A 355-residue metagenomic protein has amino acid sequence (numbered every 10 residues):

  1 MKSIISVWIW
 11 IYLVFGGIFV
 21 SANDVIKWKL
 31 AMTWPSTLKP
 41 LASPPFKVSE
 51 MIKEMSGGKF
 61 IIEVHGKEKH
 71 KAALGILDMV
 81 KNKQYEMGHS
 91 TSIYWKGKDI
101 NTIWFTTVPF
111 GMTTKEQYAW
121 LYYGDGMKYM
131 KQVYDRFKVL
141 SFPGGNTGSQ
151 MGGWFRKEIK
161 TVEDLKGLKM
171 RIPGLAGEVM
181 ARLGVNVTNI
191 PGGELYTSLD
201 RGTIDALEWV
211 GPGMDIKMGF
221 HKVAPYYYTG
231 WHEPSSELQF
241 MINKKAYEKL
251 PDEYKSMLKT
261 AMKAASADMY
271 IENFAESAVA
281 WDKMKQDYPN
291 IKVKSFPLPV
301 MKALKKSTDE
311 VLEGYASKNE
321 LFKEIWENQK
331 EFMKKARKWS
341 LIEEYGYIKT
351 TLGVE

Functional and structural regions predicted by a protein language model:
M1-S3: N-terminal secretory signal peptides that target proteins for export/translocation
S6-G17: Bacterial N-terminal signal peptides
G16-D24: Bacterial Sec-dependent signal peptides at the C-terminal "C-region" and cleavage site
N23-Q117, Y129-E355: N-terminal secretory/targeting leader peptides
